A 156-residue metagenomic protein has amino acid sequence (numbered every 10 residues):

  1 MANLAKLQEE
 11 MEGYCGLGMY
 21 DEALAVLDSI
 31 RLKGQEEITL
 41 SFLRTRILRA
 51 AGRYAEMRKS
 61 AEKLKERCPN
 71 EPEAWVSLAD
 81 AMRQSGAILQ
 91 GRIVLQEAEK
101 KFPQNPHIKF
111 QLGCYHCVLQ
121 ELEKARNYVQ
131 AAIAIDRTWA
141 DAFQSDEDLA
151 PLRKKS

Functional and structural regions predicted by a protein language model:
N3-K33, T39-A50: Alpha-helical segment of the N-proximal tetratricopeptide repeat
E9, L43, S77, Q111 (+1 more regions): "A position-specific structural signal for the A-helix of alpha-solenoid helical repeats
G16-L17, A50, Q84, V118 (+1 more regions): Register position in tetratricopeptide repeats
R31-L32, K65-E66, E99-K100, I133 (+1 more regions): A conserved position within tetratricopeptide repeats
I38-T39, P72-E73, P106-K109, I135-S145: Boundary/linker segments of alpha-helical solenoid repeat arrays
T39-H107, C114: Alpha-helical adaptor scaffolds
C117-V118, L122-A140: TPR/TPR-like (Sel1-like) alpha-helical repeat modules
D141, E147-K154: Compact, charge-rich alpha-helical regulatory domains located at protein termini
